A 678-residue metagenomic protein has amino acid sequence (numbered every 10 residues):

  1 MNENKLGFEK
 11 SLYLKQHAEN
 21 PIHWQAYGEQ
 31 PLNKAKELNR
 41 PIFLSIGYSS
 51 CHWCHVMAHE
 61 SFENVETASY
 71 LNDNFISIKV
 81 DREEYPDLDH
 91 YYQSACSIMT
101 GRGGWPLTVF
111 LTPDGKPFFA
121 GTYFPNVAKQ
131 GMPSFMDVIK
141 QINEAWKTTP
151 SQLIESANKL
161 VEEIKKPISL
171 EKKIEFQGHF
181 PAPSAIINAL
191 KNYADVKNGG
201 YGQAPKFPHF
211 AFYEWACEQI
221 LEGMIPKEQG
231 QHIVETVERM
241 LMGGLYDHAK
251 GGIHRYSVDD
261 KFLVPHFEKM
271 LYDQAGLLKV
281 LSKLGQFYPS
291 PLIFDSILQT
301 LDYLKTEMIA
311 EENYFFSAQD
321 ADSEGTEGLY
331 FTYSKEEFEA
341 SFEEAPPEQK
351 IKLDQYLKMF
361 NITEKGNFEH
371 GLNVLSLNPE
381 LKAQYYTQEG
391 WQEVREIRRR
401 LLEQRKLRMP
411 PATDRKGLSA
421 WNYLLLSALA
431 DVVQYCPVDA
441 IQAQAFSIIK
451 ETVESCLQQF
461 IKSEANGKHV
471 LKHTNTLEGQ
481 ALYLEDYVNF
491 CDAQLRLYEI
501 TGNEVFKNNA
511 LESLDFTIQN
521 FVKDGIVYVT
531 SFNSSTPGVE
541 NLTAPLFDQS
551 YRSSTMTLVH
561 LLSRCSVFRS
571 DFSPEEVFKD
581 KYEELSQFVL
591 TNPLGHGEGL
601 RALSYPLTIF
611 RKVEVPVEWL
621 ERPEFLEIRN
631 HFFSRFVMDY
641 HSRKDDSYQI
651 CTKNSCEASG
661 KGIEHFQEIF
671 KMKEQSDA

Functional and structural regions predicted by a protein language model:
M1-A428, Q434, Y582-A678: Replace the tail clause
S50, C54, I253, L277 (+7 more regions): Extended, hydrophobic alpha-helical segments in both membrane/secreted and soluble proteins
I220-M224, G285, V433-P437, Y498-G502 (+2 more regions): Short coil/turn linking the two alpha-helices of tandem helical-hairpin repeats
E228, H232, L292, S296 (+5 more regions): Alpha-helical positions within canonical tetratricopeptide repeat
T306-I309, I461-V488, L495-S647: Long, polar/charge-rich, low-hydrophobicity segments
L418-Y435, I441, I448-V453, F460: Beta-propeller domains
